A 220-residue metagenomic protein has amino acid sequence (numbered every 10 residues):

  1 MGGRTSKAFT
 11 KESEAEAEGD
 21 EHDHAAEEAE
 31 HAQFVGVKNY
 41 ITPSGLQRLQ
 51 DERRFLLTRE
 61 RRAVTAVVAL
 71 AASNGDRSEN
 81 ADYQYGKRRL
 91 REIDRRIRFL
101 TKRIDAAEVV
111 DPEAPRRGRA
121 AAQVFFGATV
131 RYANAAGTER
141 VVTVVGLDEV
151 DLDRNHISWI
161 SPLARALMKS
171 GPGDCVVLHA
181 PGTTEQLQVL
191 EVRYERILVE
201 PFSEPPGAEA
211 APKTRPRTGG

Functional and structural regions predicted by a protein language model:
M1-R98, F202-G220: Helix-rich terminal scaffold detector
G36-K38, T42-D51, R96, R103 (+3 more regions): Low-complexity, charged, repeat-rich alpha-helical/coil interaction segments
R53, L57-E60, G75, I104-E108 (+3 more regions): Conserved NTP-handling cores and scaffolds of large molecular machines
V68-A69, K102-A106, S161-P162, L198: Juxtamembrane/interface motifs at transmembrane-helix termini
A81-G118, A122: Internal alpha/beta loop-helix hairpins
V110-L187, R193-V199, R217-G219: Non-DNA-binding regulatory cores of transcription-related proteins, predominantly C-terminal effector-binding
